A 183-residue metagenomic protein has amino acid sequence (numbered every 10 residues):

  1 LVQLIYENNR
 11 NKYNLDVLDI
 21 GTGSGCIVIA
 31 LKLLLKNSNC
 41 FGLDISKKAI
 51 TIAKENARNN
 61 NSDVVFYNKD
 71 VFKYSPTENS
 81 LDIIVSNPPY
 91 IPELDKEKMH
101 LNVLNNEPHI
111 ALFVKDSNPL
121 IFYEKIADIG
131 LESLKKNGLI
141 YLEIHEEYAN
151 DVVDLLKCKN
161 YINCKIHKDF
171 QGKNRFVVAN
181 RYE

Functional and structural regions predicted by a protein language model:
L1-K98: Conserved SAM/SAH cofactor-binding pocket of Class I
E7, E107, E143-E146: Acidic-residue sensor for enzyme active/binding pockets
K12, L35-N37, N61, E107 (+2 more regions): Short, well-ordered coil/turn elements that cap or connect secondary structure elements
L31, V103, I126-G130: Class I S-adenosylmethionine-dependent transferase superfamily signal
V65-Y67, I110, K165: Structural signal for short hydrophobic segments within the conserved structured cores of catalytic domains across
P88-Y90, N180-E183: C-terminal beta-strand of the catalytic ATP-binding
Y90-I121: Mobile active-site "lid"/loop adjacent to the S-adenosyl-L-methionine
D116-N180: Conserved Class I SAM-dependent methyltransferase catalytic core
